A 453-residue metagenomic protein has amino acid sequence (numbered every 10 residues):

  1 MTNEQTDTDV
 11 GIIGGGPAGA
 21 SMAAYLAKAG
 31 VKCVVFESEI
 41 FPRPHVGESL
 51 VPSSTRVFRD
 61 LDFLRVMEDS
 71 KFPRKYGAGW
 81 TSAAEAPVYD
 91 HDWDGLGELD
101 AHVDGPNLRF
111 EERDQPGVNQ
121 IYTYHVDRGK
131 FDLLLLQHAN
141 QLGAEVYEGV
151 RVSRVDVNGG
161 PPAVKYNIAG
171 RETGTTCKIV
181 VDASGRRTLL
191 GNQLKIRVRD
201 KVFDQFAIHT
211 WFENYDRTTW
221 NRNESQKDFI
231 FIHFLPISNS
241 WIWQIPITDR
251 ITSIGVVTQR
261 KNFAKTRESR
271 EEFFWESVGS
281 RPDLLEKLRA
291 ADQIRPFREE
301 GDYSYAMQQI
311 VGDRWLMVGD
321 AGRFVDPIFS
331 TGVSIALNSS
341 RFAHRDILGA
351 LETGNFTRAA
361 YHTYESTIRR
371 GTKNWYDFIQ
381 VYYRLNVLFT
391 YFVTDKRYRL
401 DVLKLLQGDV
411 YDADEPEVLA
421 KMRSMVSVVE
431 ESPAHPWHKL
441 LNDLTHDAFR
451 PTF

Functional and structural regions predicted by a protein language model:
N3-G16: Beta1/beta-strand and adjacent pyrophosphate-binding region of the FAD-binding site in flavoprotein oxidoreductases
G19-A20: N-terminal Rossmann-fold NAD(P) dinucleotide-binding loop
A27-V46: Glycine-rich FAD pyrophosphate-binding loop
H45-V88: N-terminal FAD cofactor-binding segment of flavoenzymes
T81-I179, A183, L189: Feature captures the FAD/FMN-dependent oxidoreductase FAD-binding
H138-L284: Predominantly flavin-linked oxidoreductase catalytic cores and closely associated redox partners
N262-D346, A350-T363, R370: FAD/FMN-dependent oxidoreductases across multiple families
R345-F453: C-terminal helical "tail/cap" subdomain of flavin- and related membrane-associated enzymes
